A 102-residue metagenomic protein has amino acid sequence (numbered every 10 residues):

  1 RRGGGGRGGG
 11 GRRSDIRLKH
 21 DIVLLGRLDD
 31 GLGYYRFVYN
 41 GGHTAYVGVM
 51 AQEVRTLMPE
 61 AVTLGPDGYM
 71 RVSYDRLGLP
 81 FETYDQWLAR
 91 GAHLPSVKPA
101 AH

Functional and structural regions predicted by a protein language model:
R7-A100: C-terminal intramolecular chaperone/autoprocessing and neck/assembly modules of extracellular spikes and adhesins
